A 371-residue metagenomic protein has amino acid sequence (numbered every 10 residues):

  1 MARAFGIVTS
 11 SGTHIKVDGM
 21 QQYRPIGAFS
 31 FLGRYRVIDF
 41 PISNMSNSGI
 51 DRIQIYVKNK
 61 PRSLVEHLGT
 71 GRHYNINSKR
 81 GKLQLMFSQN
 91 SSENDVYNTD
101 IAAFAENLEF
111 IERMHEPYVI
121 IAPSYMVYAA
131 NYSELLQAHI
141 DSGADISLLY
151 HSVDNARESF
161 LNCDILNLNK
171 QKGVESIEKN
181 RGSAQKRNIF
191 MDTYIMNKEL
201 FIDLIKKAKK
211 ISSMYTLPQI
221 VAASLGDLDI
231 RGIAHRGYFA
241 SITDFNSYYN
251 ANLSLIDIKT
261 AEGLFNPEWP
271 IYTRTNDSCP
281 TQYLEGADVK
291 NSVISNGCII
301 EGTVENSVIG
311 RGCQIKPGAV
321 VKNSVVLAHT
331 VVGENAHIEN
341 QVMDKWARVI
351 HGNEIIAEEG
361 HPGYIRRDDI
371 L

Functional and structural regions predicted by a protein language model:
M1-L253: Unchanged
M1-S10, E199, A208-L371: Left-handed beta-helix
